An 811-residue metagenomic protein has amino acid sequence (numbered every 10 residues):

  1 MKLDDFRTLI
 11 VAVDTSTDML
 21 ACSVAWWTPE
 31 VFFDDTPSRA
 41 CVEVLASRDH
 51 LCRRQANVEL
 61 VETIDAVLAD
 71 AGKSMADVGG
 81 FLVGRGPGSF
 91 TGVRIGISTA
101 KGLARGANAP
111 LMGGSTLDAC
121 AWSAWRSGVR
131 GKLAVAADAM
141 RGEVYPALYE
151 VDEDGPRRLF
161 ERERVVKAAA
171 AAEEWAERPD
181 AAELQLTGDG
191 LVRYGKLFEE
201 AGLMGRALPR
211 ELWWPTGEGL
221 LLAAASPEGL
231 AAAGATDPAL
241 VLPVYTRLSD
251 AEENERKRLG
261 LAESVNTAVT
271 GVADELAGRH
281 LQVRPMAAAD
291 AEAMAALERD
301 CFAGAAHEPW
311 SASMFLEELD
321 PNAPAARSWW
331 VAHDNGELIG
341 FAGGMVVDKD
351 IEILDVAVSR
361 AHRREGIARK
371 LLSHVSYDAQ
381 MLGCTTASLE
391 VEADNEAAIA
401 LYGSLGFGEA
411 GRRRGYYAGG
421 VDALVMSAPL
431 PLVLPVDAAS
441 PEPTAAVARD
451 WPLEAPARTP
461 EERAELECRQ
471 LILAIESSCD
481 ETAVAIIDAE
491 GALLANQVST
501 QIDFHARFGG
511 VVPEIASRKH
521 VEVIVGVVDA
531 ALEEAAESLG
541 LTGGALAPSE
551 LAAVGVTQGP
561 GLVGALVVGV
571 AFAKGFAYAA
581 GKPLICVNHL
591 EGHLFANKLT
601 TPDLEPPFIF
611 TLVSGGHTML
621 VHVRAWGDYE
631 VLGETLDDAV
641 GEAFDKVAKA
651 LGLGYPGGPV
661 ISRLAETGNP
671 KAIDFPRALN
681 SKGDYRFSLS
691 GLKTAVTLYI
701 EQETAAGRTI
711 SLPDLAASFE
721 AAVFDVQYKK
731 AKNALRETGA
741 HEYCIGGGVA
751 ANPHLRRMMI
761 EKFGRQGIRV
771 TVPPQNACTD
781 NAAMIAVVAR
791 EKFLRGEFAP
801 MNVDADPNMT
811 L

Functional and structural regions predicted by a protein language model:
K2, K196, A201, A233 (+9 more regions): A short helix-loop
K2-P87, R469-E550, V556-P560, H589 (+1 more regions): N-terminal beta-alpha supersecondary unit
S23, D34-S38, L259, S264-A273 (+6 more regions): A contiguous, well-structured pocket-lining segment that forms one wall/lid of small-molecule binding clefts in soluble
T28-E43, D49, Q55, P110-P215 (+6 more regions): Surface "functional belts" at beta-alpha junctions
P285-A289, A295-A361, L372-H374, D378-L382 (+1 more regions): Acetyl-CoA-dependent GNAT
R364-Y377, M381, E396-S404: Conserved acetyl-CoA-binding loop-helix of GNAT-fold acetyltransferases
A379-E390, R413: Conserved GNAT acetyl-CoA-binding A-motif
L389-A398, G415-G420: Conserved beta-strand-loop-alpha-helix junction that forms the acyl-donor binding cleft
